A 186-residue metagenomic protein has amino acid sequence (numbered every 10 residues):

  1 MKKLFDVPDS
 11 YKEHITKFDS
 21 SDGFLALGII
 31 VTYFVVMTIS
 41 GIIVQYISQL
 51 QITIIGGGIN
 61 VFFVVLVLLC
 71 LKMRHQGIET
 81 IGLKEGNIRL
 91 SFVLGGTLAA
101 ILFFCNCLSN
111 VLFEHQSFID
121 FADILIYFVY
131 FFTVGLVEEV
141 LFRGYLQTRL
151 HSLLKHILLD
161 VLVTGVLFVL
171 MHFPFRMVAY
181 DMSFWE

Functional and structural regions predicted by a protein language model:
M1-I78, A179-M182: N-terminal, membrane-interfacial amphipathic/helix-forming hydrophobic leader that caps and precedes the first
D6-V7, F121-E186: Transmembrane helix-loop-helix hairpins at the membrane interface of multi-pass integral membrane proteins
H14-D19, L83-E85, H115-I124, L153-L154: Helix-boundary and loop/linker segments of multi-pass membrane transporters
G23-G28, S91-G96, I124-F128, L158-V163: Hydrophobic alpha-helical transmembrane segments
I29, I55-G56, V67, L98 (+4 more regions): Alpha-helical transmembrane segments of multi-pass integral membrane proteins
V31-I42, A99-S109, G165-F175: Aromatic-anchored segments of alpha-helical transmembrane domains
S48-G57, L83-L90, F118-I119: Interfacial loop-to-helix junctions that mark the boundaries of transmembrane helices in multi-pass membrane
K72-E79, F103-H115: Transmembrane alpha-helix boundary signature
